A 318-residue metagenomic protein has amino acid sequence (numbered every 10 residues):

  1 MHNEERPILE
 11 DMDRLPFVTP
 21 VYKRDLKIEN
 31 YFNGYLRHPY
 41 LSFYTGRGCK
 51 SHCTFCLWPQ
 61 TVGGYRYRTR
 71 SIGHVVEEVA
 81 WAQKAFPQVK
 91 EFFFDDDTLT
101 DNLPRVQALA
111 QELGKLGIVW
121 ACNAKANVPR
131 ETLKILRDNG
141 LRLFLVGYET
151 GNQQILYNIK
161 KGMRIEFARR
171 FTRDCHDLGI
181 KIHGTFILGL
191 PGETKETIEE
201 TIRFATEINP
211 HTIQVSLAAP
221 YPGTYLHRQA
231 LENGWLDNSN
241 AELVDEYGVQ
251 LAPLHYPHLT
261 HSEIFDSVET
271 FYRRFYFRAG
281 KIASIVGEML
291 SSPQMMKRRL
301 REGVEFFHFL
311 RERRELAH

Functional and structural regions predicted by a protein language model:
M1-L26, S51, Y272, L290 (+2 more regions): Flexible, acidic/Gly-rich N-terminal and inter-domain linker regions that tether and position cofactor-handling modules
E5, L15, F55, V106-Q107 (+1 more regions): Short aromatic-enriched loop/helix-cap "lid" or pocket-rim segments at secondary-structure transitions that line
I8-L26, H227-G248: Mobile, glycine-enriched helix-loop/loop "lid" segments at the mouths of ligand-binding/catalytic clefts that gate
F17-H183, L190, K195, E200-R203: Radical SAM [4Fe-4S] cluster-binding motif and immediate context
R47, A218-P220: AMP-binding (ANL) adenylation modules
Y225-R228, W235-H318: Radical SAM enzyme core and accessory elements
